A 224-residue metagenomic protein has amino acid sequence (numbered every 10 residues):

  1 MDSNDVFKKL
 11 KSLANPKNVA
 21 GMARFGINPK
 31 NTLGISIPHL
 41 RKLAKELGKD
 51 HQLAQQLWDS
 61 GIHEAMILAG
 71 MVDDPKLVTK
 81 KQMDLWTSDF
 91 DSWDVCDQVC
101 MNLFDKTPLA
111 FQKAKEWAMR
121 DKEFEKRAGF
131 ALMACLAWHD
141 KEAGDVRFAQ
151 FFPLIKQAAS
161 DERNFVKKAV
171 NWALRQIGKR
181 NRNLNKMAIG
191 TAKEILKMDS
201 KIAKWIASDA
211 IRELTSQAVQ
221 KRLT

Functional and structural regions predicted by a protein language model:
M1-T224: Alpha-helical scaffold domains
